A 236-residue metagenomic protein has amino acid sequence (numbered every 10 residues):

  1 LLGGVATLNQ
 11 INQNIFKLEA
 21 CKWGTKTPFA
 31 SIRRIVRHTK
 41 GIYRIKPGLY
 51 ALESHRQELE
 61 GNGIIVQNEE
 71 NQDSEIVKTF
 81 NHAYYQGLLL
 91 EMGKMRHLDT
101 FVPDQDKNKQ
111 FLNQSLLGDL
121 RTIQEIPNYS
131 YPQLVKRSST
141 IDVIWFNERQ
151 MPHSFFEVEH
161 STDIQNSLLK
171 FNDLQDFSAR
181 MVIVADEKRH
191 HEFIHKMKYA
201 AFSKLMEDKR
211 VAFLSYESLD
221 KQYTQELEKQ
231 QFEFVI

Functional and structural regions predicted by a protein language model:
L1-N9, Q13-N14, L18: Positively charged, polyanion-binding regions of nucleic-acid-associated proteins
T7, T100-P103, I183-V184: A structural signal for short, well-ordered beta-strand segments and their strand-loop junctions that often border
N9, L18-N68: Charged low-complexity interaction tracts in eukaryotic proteins
P28, Y85-Q86, S139, S167: Amphipathic coiled-coil/heptad-repeat helices and related helical stalk/stem segments that mediate oligomerization
I32, G63-Q105: Nuclease catalytic cores
D73-K78, K94, V102-Q150, Y223-E233: Active-site metal-binding core of divalent-cation-utilizing nuclease and nuclease-like domains
R121, P127-I141, N147-S215: Catalytic cores of nucleic-acid endonucleases
D208-I236: C-terminal helix of von Willebrand factor
